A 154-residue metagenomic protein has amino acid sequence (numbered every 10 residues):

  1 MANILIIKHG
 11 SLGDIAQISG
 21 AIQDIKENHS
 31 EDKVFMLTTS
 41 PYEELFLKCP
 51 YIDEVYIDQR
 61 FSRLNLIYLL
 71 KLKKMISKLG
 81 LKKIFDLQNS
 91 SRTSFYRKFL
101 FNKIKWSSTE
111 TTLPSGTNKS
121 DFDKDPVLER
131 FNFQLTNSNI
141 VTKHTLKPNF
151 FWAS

Functional and structural regions predicted by a protein language model:
M1-S154: Catalytic machinery of carbohydrate-active enzymes, primarily nucleotide-sugar-dependent glycosyltransferases
